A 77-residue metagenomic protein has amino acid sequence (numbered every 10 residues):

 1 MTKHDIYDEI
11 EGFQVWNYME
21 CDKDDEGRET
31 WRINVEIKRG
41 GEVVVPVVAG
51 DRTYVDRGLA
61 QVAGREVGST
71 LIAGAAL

Functional and structural regions predicted by a protein language model:
M1-G40: N-terminal segment of the canonical double-stranded RNA-binding domain
Q14, G58, A76: Solvent-exposed, flexible loop/coil residues
V45-L59: A short, exposed loop/beta-hairpin motif centered on an aromatic-Gly-Thr core
L59-V62, E66-V67: Histidine-centered catalytic/metal-coordination loop motif
E66-L77: Short arginine-rich
